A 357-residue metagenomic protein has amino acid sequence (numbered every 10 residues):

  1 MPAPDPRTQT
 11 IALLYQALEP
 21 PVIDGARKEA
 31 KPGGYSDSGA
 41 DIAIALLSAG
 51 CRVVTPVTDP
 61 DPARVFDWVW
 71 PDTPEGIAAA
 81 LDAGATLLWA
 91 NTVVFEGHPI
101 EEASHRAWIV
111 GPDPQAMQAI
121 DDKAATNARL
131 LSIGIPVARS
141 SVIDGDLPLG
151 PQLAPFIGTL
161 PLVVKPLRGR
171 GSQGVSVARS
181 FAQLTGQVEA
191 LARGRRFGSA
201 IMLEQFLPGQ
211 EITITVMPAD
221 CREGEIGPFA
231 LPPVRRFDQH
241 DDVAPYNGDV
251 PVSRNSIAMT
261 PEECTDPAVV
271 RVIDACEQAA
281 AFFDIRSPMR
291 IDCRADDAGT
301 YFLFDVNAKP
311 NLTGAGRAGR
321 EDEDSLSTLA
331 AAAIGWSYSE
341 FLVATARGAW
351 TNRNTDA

Functional and structural regions predicted by a protein language model:
M1-V110, D144-Q152: ATP-binding N-terminal substructure of ATP-dependent carboxylate-amine bond-forming enzymes
L47, C51, T58, S104-G174: A conserved helix-loop-beta module that forms one wall/lid of the active-site cleft in ATP-utilizing catalytic domains
P56, M202, R286-R290: Flexible, glycine/charged-enriched surface loops at secondary-structure junctions
R179-P267, R271, A295-F302: Phosphate-binding site of ATP-dependent enzymes
E263-A357: ATP-dependent carboxylate activation and anion-phosphoryl transfer catalytic cores that bind Mg-ATP to form
